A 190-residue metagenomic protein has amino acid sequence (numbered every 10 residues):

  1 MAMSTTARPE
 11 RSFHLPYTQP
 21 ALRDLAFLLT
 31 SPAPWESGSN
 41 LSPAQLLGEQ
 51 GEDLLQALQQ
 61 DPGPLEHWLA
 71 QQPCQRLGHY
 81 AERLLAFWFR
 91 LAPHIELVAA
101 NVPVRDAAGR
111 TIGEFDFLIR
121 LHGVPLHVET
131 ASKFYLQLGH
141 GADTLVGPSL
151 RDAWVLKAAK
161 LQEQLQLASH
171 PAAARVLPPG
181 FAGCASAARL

Functional and structural regions predicted by a protein language model:
M1-L190: Intrinsically disordered, low-complexity Ser/Thr/Pro/Gly-rich regulatory segments
